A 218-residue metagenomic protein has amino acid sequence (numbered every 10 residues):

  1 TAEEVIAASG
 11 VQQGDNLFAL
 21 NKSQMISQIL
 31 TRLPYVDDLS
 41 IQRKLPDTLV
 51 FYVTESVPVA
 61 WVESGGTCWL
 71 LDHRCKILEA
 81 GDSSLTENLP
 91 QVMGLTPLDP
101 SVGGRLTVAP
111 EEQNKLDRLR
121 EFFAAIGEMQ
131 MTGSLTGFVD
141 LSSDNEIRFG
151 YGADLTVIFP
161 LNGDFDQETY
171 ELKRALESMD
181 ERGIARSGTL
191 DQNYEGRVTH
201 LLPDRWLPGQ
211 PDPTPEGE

Functional and structural regions predicted by a protein language model:
T1-S9: Short extracytoplasmic/periplasmic juxtamembrane "stem" segments immediately C-terminal to an N-terminal membrane anchor
A8, G14-N16, I26-Q28, D38-E218: Charged, solvent-exposed interaction patches on well-folded alpha/beta domains that mediate macromolecular contacts
R32-L33: Acidic-histidine catalytic/liganding microenvironments
